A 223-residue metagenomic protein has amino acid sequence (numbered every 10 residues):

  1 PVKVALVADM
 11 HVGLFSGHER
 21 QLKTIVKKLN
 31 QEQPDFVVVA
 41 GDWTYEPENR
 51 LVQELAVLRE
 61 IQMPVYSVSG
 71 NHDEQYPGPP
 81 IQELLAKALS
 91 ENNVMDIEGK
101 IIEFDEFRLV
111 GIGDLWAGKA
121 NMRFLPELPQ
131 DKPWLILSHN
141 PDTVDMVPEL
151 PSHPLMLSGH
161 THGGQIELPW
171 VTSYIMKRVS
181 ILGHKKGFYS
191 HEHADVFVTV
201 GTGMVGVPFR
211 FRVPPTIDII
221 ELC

Functional and structural regions predicted by a protein language model:
P1-V2, D131: Proline/glycine-enriched tight loop/beta-turn segments at coil->beta junctions that connect or precede beta-strands
V2-M95: Membrane-embedded segments
H11-L14, D73-L157, T161, V179-C223: Conserved catalytic scaffold of divalent metal-dependent phosphoesterases
Q21-I25, V65-G70, V147, P151-L157 (+1 more regions): Short low-complexity stretches enriched in small and charged residues
L51, F107-G111, P169: Short secondary-structure transition/capping segments
V57-L58, W116-A117, I175-K177: Short alpha-helix boundary/capping motifs
G163-L168: His/Asp/Glu-enriched short active-site or ligand-binding loop at hydrolase and phosphoryl-transfer sites
W170-L182: Short, surface-exposed loop/helix-turn segments at secondary-structure junctions that function as lids/hinges flanking
